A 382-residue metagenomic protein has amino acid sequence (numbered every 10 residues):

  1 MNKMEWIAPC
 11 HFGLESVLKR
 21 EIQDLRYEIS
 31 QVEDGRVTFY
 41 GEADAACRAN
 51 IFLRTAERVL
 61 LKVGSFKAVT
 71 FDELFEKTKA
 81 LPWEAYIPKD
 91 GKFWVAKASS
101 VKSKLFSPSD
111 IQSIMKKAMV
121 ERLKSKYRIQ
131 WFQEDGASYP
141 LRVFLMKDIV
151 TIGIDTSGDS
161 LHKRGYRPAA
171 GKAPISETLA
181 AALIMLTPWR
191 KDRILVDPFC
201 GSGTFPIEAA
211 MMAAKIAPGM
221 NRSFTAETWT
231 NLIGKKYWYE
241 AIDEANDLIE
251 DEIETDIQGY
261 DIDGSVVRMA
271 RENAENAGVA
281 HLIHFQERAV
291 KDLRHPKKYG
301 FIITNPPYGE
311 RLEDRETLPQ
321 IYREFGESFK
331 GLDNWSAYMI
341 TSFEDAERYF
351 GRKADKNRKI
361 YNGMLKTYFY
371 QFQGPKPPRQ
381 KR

Functional and structural regions predicted by a protein language model:
N2-Y139: Non-catalytic nucleic-acid substrate-recognition regions in nucleic-acid-modifying enzymes
D44-I51, D159-H162, P378-Q380: Short, charged/polar, Gly/Pro-enriched secondary-structure boundary elements
S100-S103, S160, P307-R311: A short, flexible beta-alpha/helix-coil linker loop
L141-S157, Y370: C-terminal edge-of-domain segments
I152-L186: SAM-dependent Rossmann-like transferase core, predominantly class I methyltransferases with a strong bias toward
I175-H295, E310-R311, R315-T317: Conserved S-adenosyl-L-methionine
A289-R382: C-terminal catalytic and target-recognition region of SAM-dependent MTase-like enzymes, primarily methyltransferases
